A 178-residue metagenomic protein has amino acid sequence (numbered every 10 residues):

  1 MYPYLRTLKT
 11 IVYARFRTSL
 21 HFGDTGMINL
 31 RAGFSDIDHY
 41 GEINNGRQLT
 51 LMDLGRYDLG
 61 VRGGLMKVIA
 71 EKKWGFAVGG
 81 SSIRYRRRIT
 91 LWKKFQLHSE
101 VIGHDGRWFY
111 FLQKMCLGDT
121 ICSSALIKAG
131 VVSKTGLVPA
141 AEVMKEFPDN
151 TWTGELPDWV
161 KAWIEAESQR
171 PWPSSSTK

Functional and structural regions predicted by a protein language model:
M1-F16, Y85, I89-Q96, E100-K178: HotDog/MaoC-like acyl-thioester-processing domains
R15-G23: Short, motif-level signal for alpha-helix interfacial/capping segments enriched in acidic residues and aromatics/proline
G23-G33: Short amphipathic
D36-D38: Acidic, divalent-cation-chelating loop motifs in proteins
R47-W74: Active-site helix/loop of acyl-thioester processing domains in fatty-acid/polyketide metabolism, spanning hotdog-fold
I69-L91: Small beta-barrel nucleic-acid-binding modules, principally OB-folds
